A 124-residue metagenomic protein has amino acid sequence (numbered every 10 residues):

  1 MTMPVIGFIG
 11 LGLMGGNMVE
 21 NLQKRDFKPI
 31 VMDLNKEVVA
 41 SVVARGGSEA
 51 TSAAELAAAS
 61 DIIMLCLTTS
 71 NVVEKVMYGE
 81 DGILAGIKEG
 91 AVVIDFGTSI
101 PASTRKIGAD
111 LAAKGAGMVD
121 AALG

Functional and structural regions predicted by a protein language model:
M1-L65: NAD(P)+-binding Rossmann beta1-loop-alpha1 motif at the extreme N-terminus of oxidoreductases
A50, S70-N71: Short alpha-helix boundary/capping motifs
A57, I62, N71-G124: Rossmann-like NAD(P)(H) cofactor-binding subdomain of soluble oxidoreductases
